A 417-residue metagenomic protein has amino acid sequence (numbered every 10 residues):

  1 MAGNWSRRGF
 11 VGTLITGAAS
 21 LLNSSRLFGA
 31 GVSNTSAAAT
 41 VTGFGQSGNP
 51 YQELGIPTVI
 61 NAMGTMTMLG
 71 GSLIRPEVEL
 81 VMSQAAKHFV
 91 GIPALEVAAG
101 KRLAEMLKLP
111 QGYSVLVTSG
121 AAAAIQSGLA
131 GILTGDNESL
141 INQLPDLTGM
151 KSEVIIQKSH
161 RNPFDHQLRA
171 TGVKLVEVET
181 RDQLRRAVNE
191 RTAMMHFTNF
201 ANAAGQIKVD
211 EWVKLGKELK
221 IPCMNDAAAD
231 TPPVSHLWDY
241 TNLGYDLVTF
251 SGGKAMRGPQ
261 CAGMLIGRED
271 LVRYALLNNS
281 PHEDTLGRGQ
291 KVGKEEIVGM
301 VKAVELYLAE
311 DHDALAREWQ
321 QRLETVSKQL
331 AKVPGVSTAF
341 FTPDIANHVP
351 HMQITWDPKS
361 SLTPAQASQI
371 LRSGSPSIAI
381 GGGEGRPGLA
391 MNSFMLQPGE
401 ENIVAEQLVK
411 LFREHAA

Functional and structural regions predicted by a protein language model:
M1-S33: N-terminal export signals
V11-A18, A38-I60, G64-L69, L73 (+5 more regions): Conserved PLP-enzyme active-site core in the AAT-like
P50, A331-L411: Conserved C-terminal alpha-helix-loop-beta "cap" of PLP-dependent enzymes that closes/shapes the active-site mouth
T58-M68, E79-A86, V349-H351: Generic N-terminal amphipathic, Lys/Arg-enriched alpha-helix
M68, L73, E79-L80, K87-V90 (+2 more regions): Metallocofactor- and cofactor-centric catalytic cores in central/energy metabolism, strongly enriched
Q84-A86, N199, W356, S393: Short glycine-centered, acidic/aromatic-flanked micro-motifs in structured strand/loop junctions that mark active-site
I92-V97, G112-V115, G287-Q290, E310-W319 (+3 more regions): Flexible, glycine/charged-enriched surface loops at secondary-structure junctions
V304-K328: Structural signature of PLP-dependent enzymes
